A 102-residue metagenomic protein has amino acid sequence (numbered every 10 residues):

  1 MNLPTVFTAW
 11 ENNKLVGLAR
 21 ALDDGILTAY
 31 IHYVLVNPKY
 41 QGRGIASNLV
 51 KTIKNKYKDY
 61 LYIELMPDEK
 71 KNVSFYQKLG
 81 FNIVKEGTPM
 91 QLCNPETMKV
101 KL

Functional and structural regions predicted by a protein language model:
M1-N2, Y57-K58: Flexible, charged surface loops at secondary-structure boundaries
N2-L35: A conserved beta-strand-loop-helix scaffold within acyl/acetyltransferase catalytic domains
N12-N13, K39-Y40, N94-E96: Short loop segments at secondary-structure junctions
D24, V34, D68-K70, C93-P95: Beta-hairpin (beta-strand-turn-beta-strand) motif
V36, G42-N55: Conserved acetyl-CoA-binding loop-helix of GNAT-fold acetyltransferases
D59-E64, D68-L92: Conserved active-site alpha-helix within GNAT-family acetyltransferase domains
